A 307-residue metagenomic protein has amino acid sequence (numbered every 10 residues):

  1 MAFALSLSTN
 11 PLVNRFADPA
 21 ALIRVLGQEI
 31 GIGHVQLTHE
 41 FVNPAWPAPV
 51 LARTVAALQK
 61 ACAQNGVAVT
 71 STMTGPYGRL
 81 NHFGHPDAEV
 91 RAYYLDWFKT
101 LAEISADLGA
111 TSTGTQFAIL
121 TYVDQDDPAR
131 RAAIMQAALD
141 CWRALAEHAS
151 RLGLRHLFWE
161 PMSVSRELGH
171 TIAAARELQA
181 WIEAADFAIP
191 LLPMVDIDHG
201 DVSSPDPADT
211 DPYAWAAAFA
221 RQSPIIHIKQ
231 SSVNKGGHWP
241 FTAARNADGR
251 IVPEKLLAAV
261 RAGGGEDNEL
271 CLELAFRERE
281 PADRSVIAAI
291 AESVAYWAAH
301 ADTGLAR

Functional and structural regions predicted by a protein language model:
M1-S6, F16-G31, A56, A63 (+3 more regions): Histidine-acidic metal/acid-base catalytic patches
A2-L5, A68-T70, P86: Mobile, glycine- and charge-enriched loop segments and immediately flanking short secondary-structure elements within
S8-L12, T38-V42, T74-Y77, A118-L120 (+4 more regions): Active-site beta-loop-alpha junctions enriched in small/polar residues
N14-R15, P49-V50, Y93, A137 (+2 more regions): Residues that cap or flank secondary-structure elements
Q36-C62, F117: Glycine-rich, proline-tolerant flexible connector loops at the mouths of alpha/beta enzymes
Q36-L37, V69-T74, A110-A118, L154-E160 (+1 more regions): Short beta-strand segments at enzyme active-site cores
N43-A52, P76-D96, I119-A133, G237-R245 (+1 more regions): Surface-exposed, active-site-proximal loop segments in enzymatic domains
Q64, N81-L192: Active-site acidic/histidine proton-transfer and metal-coordination neighborhood in alpha/beta enzyme cores
